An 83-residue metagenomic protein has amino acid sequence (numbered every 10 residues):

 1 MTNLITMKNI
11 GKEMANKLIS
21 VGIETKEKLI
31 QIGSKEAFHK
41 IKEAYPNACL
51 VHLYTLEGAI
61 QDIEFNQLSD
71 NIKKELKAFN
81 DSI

Functional and structural regions predicted by a protein language model:
M1, Q31, K35, K74 (+1 more regions): Feature detects amphipathic, helix-rich regulatory segments
M1-N9, A15-N16, N47-I63: Extended, structured, electrostatic nucleic-acid-contact surfaces
E13-V21, E36: Catalytic DNA-binding helix-loop module of base-excision-repair DNA glycosylases/AP lyases
L53-I83: C-terminal structural segments of small proteins and small subunits
